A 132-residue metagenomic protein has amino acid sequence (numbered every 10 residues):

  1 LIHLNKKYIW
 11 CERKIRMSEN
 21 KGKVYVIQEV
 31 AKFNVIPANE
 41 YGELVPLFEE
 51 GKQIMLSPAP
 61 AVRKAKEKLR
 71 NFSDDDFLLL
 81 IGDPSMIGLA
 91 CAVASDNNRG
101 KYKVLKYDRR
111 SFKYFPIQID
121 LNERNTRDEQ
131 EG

Functional and structural regions predicted by a protein language model:
I2-F77, L89-G132: Long, low-complexity, Lys/Arg-enriched
L80: Short, surface-exposed polybasic-aromatic patches that bind anionic ligands, especially phosphate groups
